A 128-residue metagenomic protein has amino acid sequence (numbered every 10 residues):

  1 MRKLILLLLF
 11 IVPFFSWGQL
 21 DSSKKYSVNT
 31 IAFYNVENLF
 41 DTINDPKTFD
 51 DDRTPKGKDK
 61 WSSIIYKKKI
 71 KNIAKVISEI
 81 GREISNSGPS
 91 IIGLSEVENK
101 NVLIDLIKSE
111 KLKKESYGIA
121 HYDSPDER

Functional and structural regions predicted by a protein language model:
M1-S22: Bacterial Sec-dependent N-terminal signal peptides
L4, E127-R128: Short, solvent-exposed loop/turn segments at the edges of secondary structure
S16-E110, S116-E127: N-terminal, active-site-proximal structural segment of metallo-dependent hydrolase catalytic domains
